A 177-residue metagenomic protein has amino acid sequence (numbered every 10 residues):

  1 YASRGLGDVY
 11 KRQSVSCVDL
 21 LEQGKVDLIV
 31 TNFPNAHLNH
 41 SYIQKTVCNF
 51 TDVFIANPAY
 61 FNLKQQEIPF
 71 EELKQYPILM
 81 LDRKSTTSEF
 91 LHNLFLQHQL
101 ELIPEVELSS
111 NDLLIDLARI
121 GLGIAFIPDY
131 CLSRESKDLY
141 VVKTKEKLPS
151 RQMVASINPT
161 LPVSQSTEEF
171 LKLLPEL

Functional and structural regions predicted by a protein language model:
Y1-L6, Y10: Single conserved hydrophobic/aromatic residue that forms the stacking wall/gate of nucleotide- or nucleobase-binding
K11-D19, E107-I115: Short helix-initiation/N-cap motifs at beta->coil->alpha
S14-D52, A56, R119, Y140-V142: Short beta-strand-centered segments that line the small-molecule binding cleft or hinge of alpha/beta clamshell
L21-E22, L73, D116-L122, A155: Hydrophobic residues within well-ordered alpha-helices
N32-N39, N111-Y140: A ligand-binding cleft/hinge motif common to bilobed small-molecule-binding domains
S41-I78: Flexible hinge/capping segments at coil-to-helix
N62-L63, P77-H98, V163-T167, L171: Secondary-structure junction motif
V141-L177: A late-sequence structural motif
